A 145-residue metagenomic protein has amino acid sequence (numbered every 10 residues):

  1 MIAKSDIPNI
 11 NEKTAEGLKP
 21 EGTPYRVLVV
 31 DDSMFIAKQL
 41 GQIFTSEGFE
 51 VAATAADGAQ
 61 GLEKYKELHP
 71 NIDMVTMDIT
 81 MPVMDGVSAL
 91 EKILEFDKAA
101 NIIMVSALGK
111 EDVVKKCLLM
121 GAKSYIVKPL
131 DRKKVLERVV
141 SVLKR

Functional and structural regions predicted by a protein language model:
M1-R26, K133-R145: Non-catalytic signal-transmission and effector/linker regions of two-component phosphorelay proteins
M34-A53: Two-component/phosphorelay signaling modules centered on CheY-like receiver
D57-Q60, D85-S88: Acidic catalytic/metal-coordinating carboxylates
H69-T76: Active-site beta3 strand of CheY-like receiver
M81: Receiver (REC) domain active-site loop signature in two-component systems and cognate sites in sensor histidine kinases
S88, G109-S124, E137: Alpha4 helix (beta4-alpha4-beta5 surface) of REC/receiver domains from two-component response regulators
K128: A Lys-centered signature of the CheY-like receiver
